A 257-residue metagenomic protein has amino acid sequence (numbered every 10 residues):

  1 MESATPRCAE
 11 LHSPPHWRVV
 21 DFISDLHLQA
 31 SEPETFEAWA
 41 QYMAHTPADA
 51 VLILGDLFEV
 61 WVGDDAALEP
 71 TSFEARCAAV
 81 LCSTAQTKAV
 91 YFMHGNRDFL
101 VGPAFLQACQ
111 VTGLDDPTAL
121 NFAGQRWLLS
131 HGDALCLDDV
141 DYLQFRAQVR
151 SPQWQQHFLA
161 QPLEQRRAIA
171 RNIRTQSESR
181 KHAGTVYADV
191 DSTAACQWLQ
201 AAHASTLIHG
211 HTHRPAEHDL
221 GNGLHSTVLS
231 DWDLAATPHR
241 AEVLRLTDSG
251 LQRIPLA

Functional and structural regions predicted by a protein language model:
M1-S13: A short, compositionally biased domain-edge/stem linker segment
R7, H16-V19, L28-F122: Core catalytic region of metal-dependent phosphoesterases/phosphodiesterases, especially metallo-beta-lactamase-like
R18, F22, D56-W61, R166-E178: Short, basic/glycine-rich phosphate-binding loops at helix/coil junctions that contact nucleotide phosphates
D21-I23, V51-L52, Y91, W127 (+1 more regions): Hydrophobic "anchor" residues on beta-strands that sit immediately upstream of conserved functional sites
S24-H27, D56-L57, N96-D98, G132-A134 (+2 more regions): Active-site metal-binding loops of divalent metal-dependent hydrolases
A108-P117, R126-L128, D133, D139-V140 (+1 more regions): Conserved beta-sheet core of the metallophosphoesterase superfamily
S130-D191: Active-site-proximal loop/helix segment associated with metal-binding centers of metalloenzymes
